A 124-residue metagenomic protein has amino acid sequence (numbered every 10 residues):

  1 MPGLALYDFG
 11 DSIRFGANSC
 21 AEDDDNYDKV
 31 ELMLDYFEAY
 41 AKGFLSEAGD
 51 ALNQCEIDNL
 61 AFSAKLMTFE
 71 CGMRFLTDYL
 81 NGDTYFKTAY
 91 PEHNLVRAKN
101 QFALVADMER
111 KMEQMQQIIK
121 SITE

Functional and structural regions predicted by a protein language model:
M1-P2: Short acidic, Gly/Ser-rich segments with clustered Asp/Glu that frequently serve as metal-coordination loops in enzyme
L6-D50, L66-Y85: Active-site activation/catalytic loop segments of kinase-like enzymes and analogous catalytic loops in related
I13, I57, I118-I122: Weak global preference for isoleucine
G49-D58: Alpha-helical transmembrane segments
I57-M67: Small/polar glycine-rich anion-binding or flexible loop at a beta-alpha turn
E70-E124: ATP/Mg2+ or Mg2+-diphosphate-binding catalytic cores that bind nucleotide phosphates or diphosphates via glycine-rich
